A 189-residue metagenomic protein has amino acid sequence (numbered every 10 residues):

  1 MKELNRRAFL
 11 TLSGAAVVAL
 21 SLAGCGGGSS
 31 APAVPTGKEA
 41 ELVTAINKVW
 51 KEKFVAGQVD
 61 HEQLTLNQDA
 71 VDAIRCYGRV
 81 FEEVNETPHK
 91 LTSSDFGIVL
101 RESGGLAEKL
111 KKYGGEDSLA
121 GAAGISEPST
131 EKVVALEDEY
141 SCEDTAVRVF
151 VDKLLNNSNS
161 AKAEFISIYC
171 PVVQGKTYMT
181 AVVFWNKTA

Functional and structural regions predicted by a protein language model:
M1-L20: N-terminal secretory signal peptides and thylakoid transit peptides that target proteins across membranes
E3-N5, G27-T36: Short, polar/proline-rich extracytoplasmic segments that appear immediately after membrane translocation
A16, Y77-F81, L154-N157: Alpha-helix boundary/capping residues
A23-G24: C-terminal motif of bacterial Sec signal peptides marking the signal peptidase cleavage site
P32-K109: Short, well-ordered surface patches within globular domains
F96-A189: A well-ordered secondary-structure block
